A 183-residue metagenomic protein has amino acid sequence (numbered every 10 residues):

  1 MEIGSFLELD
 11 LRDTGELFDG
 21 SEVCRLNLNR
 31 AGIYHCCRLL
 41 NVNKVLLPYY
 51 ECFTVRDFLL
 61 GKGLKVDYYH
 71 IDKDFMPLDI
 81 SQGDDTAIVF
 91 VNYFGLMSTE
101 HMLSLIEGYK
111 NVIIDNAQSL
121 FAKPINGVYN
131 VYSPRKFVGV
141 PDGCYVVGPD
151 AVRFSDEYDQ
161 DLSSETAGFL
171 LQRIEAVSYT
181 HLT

Functional and structural regions predicted by a protein language model:
E2: PLP-dependent enzyme catalytic core of the Aspartate aminotransferase-like
S5-D19, V23, A31-E107, N116-L120: PLP-dependent aminotransferase-like
D72-L170: Active-site phosphate-binding strand-loop segment of PLP-dependent enzymes
E165, R173-S178: Non-catalytic, alpha-helical, charged scaffold/linker segments that couple or flank catalytic or architectural cores
T180-T183: Conserved small/polar residues in nucleotide/adenosyl-binding loops
